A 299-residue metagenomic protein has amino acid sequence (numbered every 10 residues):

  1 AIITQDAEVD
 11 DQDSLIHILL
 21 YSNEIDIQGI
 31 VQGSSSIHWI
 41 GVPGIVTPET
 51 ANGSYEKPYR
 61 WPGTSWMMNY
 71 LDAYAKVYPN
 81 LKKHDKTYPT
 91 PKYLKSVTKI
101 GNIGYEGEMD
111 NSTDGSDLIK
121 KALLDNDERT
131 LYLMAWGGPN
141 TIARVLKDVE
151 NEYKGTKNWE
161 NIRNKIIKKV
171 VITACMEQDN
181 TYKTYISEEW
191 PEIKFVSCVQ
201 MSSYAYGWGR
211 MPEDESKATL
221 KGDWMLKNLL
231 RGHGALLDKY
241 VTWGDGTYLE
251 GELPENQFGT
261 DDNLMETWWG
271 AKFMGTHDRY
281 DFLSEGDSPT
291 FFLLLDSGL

Functional and structural regions predicted by a protein language model:
A1-L299: N-terminal acidic, glycine/proline-rich low-complexity segments
